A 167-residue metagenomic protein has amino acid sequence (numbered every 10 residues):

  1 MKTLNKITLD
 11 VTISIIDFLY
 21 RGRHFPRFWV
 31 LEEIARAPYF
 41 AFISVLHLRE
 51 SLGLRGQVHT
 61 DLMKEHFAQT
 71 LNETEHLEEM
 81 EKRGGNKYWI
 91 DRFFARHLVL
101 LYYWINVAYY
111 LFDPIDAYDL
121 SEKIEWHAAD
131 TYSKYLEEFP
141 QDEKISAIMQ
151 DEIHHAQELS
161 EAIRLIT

Functional and structural regions predicted by a protein language model:
M1-T167: Non-heme di-metal
